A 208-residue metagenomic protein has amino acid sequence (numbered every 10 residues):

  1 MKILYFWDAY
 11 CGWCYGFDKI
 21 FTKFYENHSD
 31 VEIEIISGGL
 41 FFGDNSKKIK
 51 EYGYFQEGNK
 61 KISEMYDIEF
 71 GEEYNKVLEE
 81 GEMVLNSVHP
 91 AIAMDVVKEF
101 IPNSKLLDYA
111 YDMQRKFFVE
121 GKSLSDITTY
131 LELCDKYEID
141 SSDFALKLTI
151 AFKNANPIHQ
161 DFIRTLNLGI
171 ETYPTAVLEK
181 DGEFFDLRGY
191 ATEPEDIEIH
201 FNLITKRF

Functional and structural regions predicted by a protein language model:
M1-L4: Extreme N-terminal starter segment of soluble prokaryotic enzymes
F6-Y10: Aromatic-flanked redox-active Cys/Sec active sites in thiol-based oxidoreductases, especially the WC-centered
C11, F41, F184: Surface-exposed, flexible loop/turn segments at secondary-structure boundaries
C11-C14, A176: The canonical Cys-X-X-Cys-His
Y15-F117: Structural alpha/beta surface segment adjacent to cysteine/selenocysteine redox centers across thiol/disulfide enzymes
D18-Y25, R115-F208: C-terminal cap of thioredoxin/glutaredoxin-like
